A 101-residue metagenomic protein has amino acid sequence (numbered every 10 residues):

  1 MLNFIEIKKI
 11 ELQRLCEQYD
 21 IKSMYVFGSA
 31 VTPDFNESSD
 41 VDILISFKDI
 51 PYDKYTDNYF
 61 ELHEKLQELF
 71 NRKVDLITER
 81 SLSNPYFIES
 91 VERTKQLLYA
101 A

Functional and structural regions predicted by a protein language model:
M1-Y25, V31-E37, I50-A101: Catalytic core of pol beta-like nucleotidyltransferases
S39-V41: Change "...and in nucleic-acid phosphodiester-cleaving endonucleases..." to "...and in nucleic-acid processing enzymes
L44-S46: Short hydrophobic/aromatic beta-strand micro-patches that form the beta-sheet surface supporting nucleotide- or nucleic
